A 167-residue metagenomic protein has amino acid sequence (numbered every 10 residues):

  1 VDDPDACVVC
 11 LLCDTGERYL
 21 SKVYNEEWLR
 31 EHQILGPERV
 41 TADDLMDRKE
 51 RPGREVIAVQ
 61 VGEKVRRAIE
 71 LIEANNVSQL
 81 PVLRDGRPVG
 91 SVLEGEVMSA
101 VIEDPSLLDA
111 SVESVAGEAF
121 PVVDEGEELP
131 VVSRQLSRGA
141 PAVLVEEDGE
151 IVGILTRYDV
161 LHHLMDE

Functional and structural regions predicted by a protein language model:
V1-M46: PLP-dependent amino-acid enzyme catalytic core
A6-C10, R18, E55-I57, Q79-P81 (+4 more regions): Structural motif
R39-V56, D109-F120: Bateman (tandem CBS) regulatory domains
I57-N76, V82-R84, V101, P121-A140 (+3 more regions): The conserved cystathionine-beta-synthase
E94-D104: Structured interaction and signal-relay segments at domain junctions
